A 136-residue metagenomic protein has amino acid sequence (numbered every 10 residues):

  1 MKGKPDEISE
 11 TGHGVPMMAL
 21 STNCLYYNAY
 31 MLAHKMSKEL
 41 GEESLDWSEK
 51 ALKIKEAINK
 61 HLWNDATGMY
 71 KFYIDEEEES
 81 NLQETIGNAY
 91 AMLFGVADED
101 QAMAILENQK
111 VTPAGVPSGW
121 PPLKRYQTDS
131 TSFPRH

Functional and structural regions predicted by a protein language model:
M1-M18: Acidic/His metal-coordination segments adjacent to aromatic residues that form catalytic metal sites in metalloenzymes
M17-L45, E49, W63-H136: Active-site core of glycosidic bond-cleaving carbohydrate-active enzymes
A57-L62: Short amphipathic coiled-coil heptad-repeat segments
